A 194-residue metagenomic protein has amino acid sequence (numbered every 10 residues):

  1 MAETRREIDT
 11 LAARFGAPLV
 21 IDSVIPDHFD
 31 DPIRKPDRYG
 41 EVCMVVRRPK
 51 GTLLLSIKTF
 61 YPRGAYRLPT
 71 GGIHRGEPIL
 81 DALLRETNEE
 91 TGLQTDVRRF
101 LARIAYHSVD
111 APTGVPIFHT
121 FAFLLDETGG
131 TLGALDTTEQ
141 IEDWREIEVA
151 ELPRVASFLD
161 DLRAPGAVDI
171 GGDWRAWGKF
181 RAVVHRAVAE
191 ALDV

Functional and structural regions predicted by a protein language model:
M1-C43: Acidic, metal-coordinating catalytic segment for phosphate/diphosphate chemistry, firing primarily on the Nudix
P36, R63-G64, I104-V109: Short, solvent-exposed loop/turn segments at secondary-structure junctions
Y39-E41, Y61-R63, L68, P116-T120: Short connector loops at helix/strand junctions that flank enzyme active sites, especially segments positioning acidic
V46-P49, L125-E127: Active-site beta-strand termini and strand-to-loop segments that position acidic
R48-E89: Conserved Nudix-box catalytic region and its N-terminal flanking loop in Nudix hydrolases and closely related
R63, T137-V194: Nudix hydrolase/Nudix homology domain
I73-D96, I104-L162: Unchanged
